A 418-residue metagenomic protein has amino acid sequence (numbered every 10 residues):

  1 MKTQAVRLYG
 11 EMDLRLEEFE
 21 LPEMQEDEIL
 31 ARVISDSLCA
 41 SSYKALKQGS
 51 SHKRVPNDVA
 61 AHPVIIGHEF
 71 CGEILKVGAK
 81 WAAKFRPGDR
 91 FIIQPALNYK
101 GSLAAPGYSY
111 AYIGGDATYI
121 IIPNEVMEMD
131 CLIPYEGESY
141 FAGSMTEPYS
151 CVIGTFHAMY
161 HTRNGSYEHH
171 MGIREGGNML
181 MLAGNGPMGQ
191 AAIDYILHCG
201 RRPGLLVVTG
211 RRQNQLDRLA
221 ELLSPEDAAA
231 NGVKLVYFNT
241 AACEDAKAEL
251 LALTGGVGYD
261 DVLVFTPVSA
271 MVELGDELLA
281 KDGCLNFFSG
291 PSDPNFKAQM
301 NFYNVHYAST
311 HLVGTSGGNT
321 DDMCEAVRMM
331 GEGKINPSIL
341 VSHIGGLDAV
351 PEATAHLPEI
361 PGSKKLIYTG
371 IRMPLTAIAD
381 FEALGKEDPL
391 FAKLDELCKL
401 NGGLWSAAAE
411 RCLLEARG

Functional and structural regions predicted by a protein language model:
P22-D36, S51-K100, G114: Glycine-rich beta-strand-centered segment in the early N-terminal region that forms part of a ligand/cofactor-binding
N57, P95-N178: NAD(P)H dinucleotide-binding glycine-rich loop of Rossmann-like/cofactor-binding domains, especially the beta1-alpha1
S139-T240: Mid-domain Rossmann-like dinucleotide-binding core that forms the NAD(H)/NADP(H) cofactor-binding site
R163, H169, E221, E226-D227 (+4 more regions): C-terminal hydrophobic helical "lid"/dimerization subdomain of Rossmann-like NAD(P)H-dependent oxidoreductases
G204, G283-C284: Glycine-centered, small-residue-biased loops immediately flanking beta-strands in adenine/cofactor-binding cores
G210-N214, P291, I371: Residues in the short beta-alpha loop(s) of Rossmann-like NAD(P)-binding domains
V257-F265, C284, K364: Short SAM/SAH-binding signature in class I
A270-E273, E277, S289-S309: Rossmann-fold NAD(P)-binding glycine/threonine-rich loop
